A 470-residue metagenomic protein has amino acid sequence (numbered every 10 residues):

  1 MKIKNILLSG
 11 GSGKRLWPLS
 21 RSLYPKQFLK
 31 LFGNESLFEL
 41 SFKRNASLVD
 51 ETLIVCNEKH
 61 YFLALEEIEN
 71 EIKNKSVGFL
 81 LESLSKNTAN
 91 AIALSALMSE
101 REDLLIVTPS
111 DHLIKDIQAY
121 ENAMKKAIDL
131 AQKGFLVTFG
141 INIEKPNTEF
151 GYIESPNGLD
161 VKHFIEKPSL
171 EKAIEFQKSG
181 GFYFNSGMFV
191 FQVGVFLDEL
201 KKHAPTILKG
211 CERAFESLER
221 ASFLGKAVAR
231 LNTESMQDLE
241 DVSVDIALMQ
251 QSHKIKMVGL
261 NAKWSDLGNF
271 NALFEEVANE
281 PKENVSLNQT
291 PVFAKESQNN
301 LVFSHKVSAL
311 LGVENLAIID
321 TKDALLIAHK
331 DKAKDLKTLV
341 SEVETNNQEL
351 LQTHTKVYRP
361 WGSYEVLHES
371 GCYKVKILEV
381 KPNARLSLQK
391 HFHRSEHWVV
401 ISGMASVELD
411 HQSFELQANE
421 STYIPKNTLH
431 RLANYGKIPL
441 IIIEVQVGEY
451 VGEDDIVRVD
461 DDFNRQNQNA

Functional and structural regions predicted by a protein language model:
M1-I3, V49-D50, N74-S76, R101-D103 (+9 more regions): Short coil/turn connectors at secondary-structure junctions
M1-L7, R15-P25, K30-V107, H112-D116 (+2 more regions): Conserved N-terminal catalytic core of the sugar/cofactor nucleotidyltransferase
F38, S95, D111, I153 (+3 more regions): Residue-level signal for inorganic ion chemistry
H60, V195-F196, A272: Short, well-ordered alpha-helical scaffold segment located in the soluble/lumenal catalytic or ligand-binding core
L105, K162, M188-F189, S265 (+2 more regions): A residue-level structural signature of the nucleotidyltransferase/glycosyltransferase Rossmann-like core
D116-M236, K256: Conserved core of the sugar-phosphate nucleotidyltransferase
K201-Y423, T428-H430, N434-G436, E449-V451 (+2 more regions): Left-handed beta-helix
I442: Noncatalytic nucleic-acid binding interfaces
